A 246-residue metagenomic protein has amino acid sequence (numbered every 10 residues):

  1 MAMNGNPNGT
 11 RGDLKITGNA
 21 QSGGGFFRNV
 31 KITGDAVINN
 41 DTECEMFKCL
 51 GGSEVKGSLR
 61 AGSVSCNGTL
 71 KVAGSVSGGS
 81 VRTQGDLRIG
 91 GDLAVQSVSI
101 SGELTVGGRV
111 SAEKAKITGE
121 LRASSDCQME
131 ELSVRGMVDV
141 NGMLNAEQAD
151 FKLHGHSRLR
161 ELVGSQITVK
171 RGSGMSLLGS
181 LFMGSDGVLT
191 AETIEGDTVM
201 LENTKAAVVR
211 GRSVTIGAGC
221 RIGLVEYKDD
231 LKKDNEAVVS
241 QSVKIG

Functional and structural regions predicted by a protein language model:
M1-G246: Extended beta-solenoid/beta-helix repeat architectures
